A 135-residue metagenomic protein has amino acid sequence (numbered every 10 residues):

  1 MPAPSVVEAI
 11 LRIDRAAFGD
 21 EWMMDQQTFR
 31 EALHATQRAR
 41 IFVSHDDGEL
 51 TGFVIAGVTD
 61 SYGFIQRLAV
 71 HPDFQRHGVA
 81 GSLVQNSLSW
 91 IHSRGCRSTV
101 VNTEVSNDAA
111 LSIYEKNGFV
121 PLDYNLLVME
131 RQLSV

Functional and structural regions predicted by a protein language model:
M1-I10: A short beta-loop-alpha structural element at the N-terminal edge of CoA-dependent acyl/N-acetyltransferase catalytic
R12-M24: Helix-loop element at the rim of GNAT/NAT acetyltransferase active sites that forms part of the acceptor-substrate
T28-D47, T51-A69: A conserved beta-strand-loop-helix scaffold within acyl/acetyltransferase catalytic domains
V58, H71-D73, H77, V105-S106: Active-site acidic-Proline motif in GNAT/NAT acetyltransferases
V70, R76-S89, S93, S112-K116: Conserved acetyl-CoA-binding loop-helix of GNAT-fold acetyltransferases
I91-T103, N125: Conserved GNAT acetyl-CoA-binding A-motif
V101-L111, V128-L133: Conserved beta-strand-loop-alpha-helix junction that forms the acyl-donor binding cleft
E115-Y124: Conserved acetyl-CoA-binding loop of GNAT-fold acetyltransferases
